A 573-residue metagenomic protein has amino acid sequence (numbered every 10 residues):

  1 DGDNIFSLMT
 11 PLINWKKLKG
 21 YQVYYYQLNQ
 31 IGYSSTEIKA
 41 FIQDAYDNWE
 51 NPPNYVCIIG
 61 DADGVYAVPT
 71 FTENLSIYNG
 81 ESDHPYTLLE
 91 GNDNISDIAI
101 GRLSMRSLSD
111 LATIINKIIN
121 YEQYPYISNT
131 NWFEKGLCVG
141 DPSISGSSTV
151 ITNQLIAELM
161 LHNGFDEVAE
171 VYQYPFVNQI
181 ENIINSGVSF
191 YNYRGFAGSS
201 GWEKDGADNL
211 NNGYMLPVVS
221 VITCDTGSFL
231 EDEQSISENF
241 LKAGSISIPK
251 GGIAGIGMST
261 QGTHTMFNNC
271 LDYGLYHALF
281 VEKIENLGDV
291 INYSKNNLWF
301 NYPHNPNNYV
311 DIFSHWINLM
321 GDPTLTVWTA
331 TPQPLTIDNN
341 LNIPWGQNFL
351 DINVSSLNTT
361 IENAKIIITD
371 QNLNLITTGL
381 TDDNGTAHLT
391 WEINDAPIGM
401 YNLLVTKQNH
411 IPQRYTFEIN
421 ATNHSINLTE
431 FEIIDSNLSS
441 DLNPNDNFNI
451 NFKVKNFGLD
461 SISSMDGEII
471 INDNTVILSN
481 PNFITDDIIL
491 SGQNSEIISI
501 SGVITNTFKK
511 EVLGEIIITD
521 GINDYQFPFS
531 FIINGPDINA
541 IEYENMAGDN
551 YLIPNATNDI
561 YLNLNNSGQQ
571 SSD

Functional and structural regions predicted by a protein language model:
D1-I419: Cysteine-dependent hydrolase recognition
P332-D338, A421-N443, S530-I553: Low-complexity, acidic Ser/Thr/Pro/Gly-rich terminal tails and inter-domain linkers that flank the onset of structured
G346-F349, P444-N451, E511-L513, P554-Y561: Short, solvent-exposed loop/turn segments enriched in Ser/Thr/Gly
T360-E362, L459-M465, I553-T557, Q569-D573: Short acidic/proline- and small/hydrophobic-mixed sequence motifs that coincide with surface turns and coil-to-beta
L373-I376, I470-P481, D573: Short aromatic-acidic-glycine turn motif
T386-A387, V476-N506: Intrinsically disordered, low-complexity Pro/Gly/Ser/Thr-rich segments with frequent PxxP/GP/PP motifs and embedded
V405-Y415, G502-G535: Terminal connector regions
V454-G458, N563-Q570: Asparagine-centered strand-capping/turn motif at beta-strand->loop junctions
